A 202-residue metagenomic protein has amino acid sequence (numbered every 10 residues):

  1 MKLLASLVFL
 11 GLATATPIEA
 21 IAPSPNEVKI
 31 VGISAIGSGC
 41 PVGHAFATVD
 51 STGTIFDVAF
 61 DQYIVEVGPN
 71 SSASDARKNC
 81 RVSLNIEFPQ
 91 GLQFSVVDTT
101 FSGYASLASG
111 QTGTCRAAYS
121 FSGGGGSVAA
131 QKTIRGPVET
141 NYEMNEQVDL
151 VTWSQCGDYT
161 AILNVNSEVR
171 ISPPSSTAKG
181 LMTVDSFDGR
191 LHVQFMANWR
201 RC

Functional and structural regions predicted by a protein language model:
M1-A20: Fungal secretory targeting signals
T16-N70: N-terminal leader/pro-regions and domain N-caps
S51-G53, E87-F94, A108-S109, F121-S127 (+1 more regions): A short, structured loop/turn motif at beta-sheet edges
D57-A59, Y142-M182: Cysteine-clustered segments with highest specificity for TGF-beta superfamily mature ligands
Q62-I64, I86-Q90, T100-S109, Y119-G125 (+2 more regions): Beta-strand elements of well-folded, non-transmembrane domains
G68-R77, N85-S95, S106-A108: Short, solvent-exposed beta-strand/turn "edge" segments of beta-rich domains on protein surfaces
V97-T152: An exposed acidic His-Trp-rich patch
I171-C202: Proprotein-processing/basic-patch segments
